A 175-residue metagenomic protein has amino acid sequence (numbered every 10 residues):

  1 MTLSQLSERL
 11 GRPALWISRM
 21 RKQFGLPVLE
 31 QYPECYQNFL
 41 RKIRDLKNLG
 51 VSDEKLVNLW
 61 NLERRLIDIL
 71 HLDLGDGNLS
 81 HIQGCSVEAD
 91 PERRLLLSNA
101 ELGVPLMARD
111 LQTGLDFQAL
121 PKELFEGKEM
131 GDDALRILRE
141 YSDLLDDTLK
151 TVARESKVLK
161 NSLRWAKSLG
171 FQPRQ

Functional and structural regions predicted by a protein language model:
M1-I17: Polyanion-binding surface elements
E8, K22, K47: Short polybasic/polar patches that bind polyanions
G11, F24-G25, G50, G170: Glycine-centered loop/turn motif at secondary-structure junctions
R12-A14, L40, A153, K160: Helix-centric, low-specificity signal for extended rod-like, repetitive segments
R12-E34: Major-groove DNA-recognition helix of helix-turn-helix-type DNA-binding domains
L26-G50: Short helix-start
K47, S52-P173: Terminal, intrinsically disordered low-complexity segments enriched in charged/polar and proline residues
